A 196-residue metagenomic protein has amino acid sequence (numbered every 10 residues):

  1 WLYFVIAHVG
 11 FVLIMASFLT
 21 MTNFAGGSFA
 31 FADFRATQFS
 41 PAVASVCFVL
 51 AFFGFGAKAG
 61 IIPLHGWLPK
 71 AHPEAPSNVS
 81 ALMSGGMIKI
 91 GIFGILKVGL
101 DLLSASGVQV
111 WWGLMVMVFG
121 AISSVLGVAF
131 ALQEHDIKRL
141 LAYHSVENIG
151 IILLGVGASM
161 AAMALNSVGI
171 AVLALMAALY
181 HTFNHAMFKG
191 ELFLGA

Functional and structural regions predicted by a protein language model:
W1-A196: Hydrophobic transmembrane alpha-helices and their helix-loop junctions in integral membrane proteins
